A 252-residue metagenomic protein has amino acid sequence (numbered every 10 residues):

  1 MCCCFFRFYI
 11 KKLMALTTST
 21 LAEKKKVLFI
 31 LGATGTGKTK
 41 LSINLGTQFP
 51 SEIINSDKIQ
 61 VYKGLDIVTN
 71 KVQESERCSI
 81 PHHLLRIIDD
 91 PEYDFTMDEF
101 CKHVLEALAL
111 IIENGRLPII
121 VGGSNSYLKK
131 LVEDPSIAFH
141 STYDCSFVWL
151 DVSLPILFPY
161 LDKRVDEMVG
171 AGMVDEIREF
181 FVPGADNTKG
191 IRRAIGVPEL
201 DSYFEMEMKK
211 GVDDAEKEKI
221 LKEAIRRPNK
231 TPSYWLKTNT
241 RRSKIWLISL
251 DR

Functional and structural regions predicted by a protein language model:
C2-P50, S146-R252: Catalytic core of IPPT-family isopentenyl/dimethylallyl transferases that prenylate adenosine-containing substrates
L16-V27, T39-I119, K129-F139: N-terminal phosphate/diphosphate-binding loop that engages ATP/GTP or pyrophosphate donors across diverse enzyme folds
D57, L85, G123, G172 (+1 more regions): Residue-level signal for inorganic ion chemistry
S79-H82, S141-S146, S249-D251: Short glycine-/polar-rich loops that comprise or flank the Walker A/P-loop and associated switch/sensor motifs
P118-G122, W149: Structural recognition of the conserved hydrophobic beta-strand(s) that form the central parallel beta-sheet of P-loop
S126: Conserved beta-loop-beta/alpha segment of the NTase-like Rossmann-fold superfamily that binds/positions NTPs
A138-H140, M168-V169: Short, conserved, surface-exposed binding loops centered on an aromatic residue
